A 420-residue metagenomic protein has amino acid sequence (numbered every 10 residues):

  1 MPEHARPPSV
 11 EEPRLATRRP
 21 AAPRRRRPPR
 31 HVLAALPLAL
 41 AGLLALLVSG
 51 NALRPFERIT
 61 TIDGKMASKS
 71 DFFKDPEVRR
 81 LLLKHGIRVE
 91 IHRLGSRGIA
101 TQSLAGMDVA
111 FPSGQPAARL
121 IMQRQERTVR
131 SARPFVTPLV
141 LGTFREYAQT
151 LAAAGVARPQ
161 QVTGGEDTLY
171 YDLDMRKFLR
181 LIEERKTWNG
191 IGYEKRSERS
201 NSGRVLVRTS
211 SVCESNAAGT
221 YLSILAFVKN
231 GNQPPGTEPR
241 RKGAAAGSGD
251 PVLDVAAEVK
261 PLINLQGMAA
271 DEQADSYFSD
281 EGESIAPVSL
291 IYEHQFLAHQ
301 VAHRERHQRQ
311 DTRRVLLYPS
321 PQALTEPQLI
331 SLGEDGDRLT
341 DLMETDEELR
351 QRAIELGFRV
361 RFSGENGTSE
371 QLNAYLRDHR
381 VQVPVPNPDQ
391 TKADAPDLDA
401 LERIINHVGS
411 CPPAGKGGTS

Functional and structural regions predicted by a protein language model:
P2-L47, P55-R58, L332-S420: Extracellular/periplasmic juxtamembrane helices and adjacent flexible linkers that interface with membrane partners
E3-P7, R54-S202, A395-I405, S410-A414: N-terminal segment of the mature folded domain
L104-A110, G203-V205, G282-I291: Alpha-to-beta junction loops
I121-R130, A298-L317: Ligand-binding "clamshell"
R133-L141, V252-L262, H307-D335: Periplasmic-binding protein-like
R145-Q161, P327-R352: Extended ligand-binding regions for polar small-molecule ligands
K186-N230: Extracytoplasmic/periplasmic solute-binding protein
T220-R309: Ligand-binding pocket segment of bilobal, Venus flytrap-like solute-binding proteins
